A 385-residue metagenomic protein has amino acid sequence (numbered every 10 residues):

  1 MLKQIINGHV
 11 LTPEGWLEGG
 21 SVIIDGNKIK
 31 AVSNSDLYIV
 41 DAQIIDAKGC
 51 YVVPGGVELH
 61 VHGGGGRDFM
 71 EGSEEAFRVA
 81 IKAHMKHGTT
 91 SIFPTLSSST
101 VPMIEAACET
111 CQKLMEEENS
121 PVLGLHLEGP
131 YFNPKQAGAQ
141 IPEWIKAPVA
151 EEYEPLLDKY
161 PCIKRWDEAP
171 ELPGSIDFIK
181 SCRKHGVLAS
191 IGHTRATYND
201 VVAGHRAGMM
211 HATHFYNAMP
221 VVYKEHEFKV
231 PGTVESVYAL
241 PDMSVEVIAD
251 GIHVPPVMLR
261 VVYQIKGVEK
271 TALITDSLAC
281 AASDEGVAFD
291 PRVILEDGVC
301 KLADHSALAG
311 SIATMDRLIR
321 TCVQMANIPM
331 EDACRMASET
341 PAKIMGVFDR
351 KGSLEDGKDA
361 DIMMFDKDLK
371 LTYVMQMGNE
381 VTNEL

Functional and structural regions predicted by a protein language model:
M1-Y38, M375: N-terminal metal-binding scaffold of metallo-dependent hydrolase/deaminase domains
K3-V10, E14, Y38-E74, R78 (+1 more regions): Replace "His-x-His-based motif
G8, K343, S353-L385: C-terminal cap of metal-dependent C-N hydrolases
C50-V52, L59, F69-P121, W144-K159 (+1 more regions): Alpha-helical scaffold segments that flank or form the walls of functional sites
H62, R78-A107, S120-N133, Y160-E171 (+3 more regions): Divalent metal-dependent hydrolysis catalytic cores, especially in the metallo-beta-lactamase
K82-F93, N133-Y160, H205-S244, D284-L308 (+1 more regions): Active-site gating loops and adjacent loop-to-helix segments of metal-dependent hydrolytic enzymes
D158-S283: Active-site core of metal-dependent hydrolases
K229-V247, Y263-T275, C280-F365: His/Asp/Glu-enriched, well-ordered alpha-helical/loop segment that forms or immediately abuts the divalent-metal
